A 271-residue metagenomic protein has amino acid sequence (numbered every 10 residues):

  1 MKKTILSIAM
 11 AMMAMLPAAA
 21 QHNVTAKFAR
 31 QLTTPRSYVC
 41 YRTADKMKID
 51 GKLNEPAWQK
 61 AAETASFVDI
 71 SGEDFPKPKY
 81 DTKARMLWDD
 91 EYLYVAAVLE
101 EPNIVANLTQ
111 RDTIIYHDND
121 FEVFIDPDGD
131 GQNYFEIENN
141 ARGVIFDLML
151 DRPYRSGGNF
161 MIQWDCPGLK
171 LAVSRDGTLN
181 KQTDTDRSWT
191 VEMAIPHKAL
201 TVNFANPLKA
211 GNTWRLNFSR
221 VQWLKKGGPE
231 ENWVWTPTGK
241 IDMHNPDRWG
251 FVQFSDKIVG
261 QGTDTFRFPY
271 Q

Functional and structural regions predicted by a protein language model:
M1-T4: Positively charged n-region of N-terminal signal peptides that target proteins for export
L6-S7, N140: Short amphipathic alpha-helical "recognition" segments used for binding
S7-M15: Bacterial N-terminal signal peptides
L16-A20: Sec/Tat signal peptide C-region and signal peptidase I cleavage site
Q21-Q271: Structural preference for beta-rich elements and adjacent junctions enriched in aromatics
